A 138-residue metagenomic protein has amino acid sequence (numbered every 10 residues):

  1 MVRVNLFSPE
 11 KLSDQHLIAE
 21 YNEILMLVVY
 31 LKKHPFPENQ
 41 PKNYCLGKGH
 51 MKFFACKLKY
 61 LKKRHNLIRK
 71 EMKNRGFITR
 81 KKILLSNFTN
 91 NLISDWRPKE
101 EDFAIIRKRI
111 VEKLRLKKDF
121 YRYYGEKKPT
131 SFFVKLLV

Functional and structural regions predicted by a protein language model:
M1-V138: Extended, charge-rich alpha-helical interface modules
